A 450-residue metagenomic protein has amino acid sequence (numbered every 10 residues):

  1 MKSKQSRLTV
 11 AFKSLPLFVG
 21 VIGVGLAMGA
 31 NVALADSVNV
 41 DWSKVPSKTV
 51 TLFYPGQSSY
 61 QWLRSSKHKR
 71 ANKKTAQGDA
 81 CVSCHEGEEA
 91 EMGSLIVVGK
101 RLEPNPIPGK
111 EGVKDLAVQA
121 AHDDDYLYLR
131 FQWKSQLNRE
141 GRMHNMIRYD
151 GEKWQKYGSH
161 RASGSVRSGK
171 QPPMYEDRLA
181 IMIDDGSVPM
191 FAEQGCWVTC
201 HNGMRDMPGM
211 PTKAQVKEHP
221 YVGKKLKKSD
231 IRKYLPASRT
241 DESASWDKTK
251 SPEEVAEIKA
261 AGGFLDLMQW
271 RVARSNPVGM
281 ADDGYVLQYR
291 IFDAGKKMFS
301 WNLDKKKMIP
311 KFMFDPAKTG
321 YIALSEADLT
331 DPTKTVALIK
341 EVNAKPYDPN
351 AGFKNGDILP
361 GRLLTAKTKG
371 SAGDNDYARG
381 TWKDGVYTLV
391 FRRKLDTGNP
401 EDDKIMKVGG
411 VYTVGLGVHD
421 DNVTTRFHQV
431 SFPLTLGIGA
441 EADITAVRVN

Functional and structural regions predicted by a protein language model:
M1-K13: N-terminal secretory signal peptides that target proteins for export/translocation
K13-G29: Bacterial N-terminal signal peptides
L34-G78, M92-Q119, R142: Sequence context of c-type cytochrome heme-c attachment sites
A35-R64, Y149-F353, G398-N450: Acidic/polar low-complexity flexible segments
G78-E88, C200: The canonical Cys-X-X-Cys-His
L116-Q119, D376-T381: Beta-strand-rich interaction surfaces with strong enrichment in secreted/lumenal proteins
Y126-W133, Y387-R393: Short, well-ordered beta-strand segments enriched in hydrophobic/aromatic residues
A378-G385, D402-K407: Exposed beta-sheet edge/beta-hairpin loop segments within beta-rich domains
